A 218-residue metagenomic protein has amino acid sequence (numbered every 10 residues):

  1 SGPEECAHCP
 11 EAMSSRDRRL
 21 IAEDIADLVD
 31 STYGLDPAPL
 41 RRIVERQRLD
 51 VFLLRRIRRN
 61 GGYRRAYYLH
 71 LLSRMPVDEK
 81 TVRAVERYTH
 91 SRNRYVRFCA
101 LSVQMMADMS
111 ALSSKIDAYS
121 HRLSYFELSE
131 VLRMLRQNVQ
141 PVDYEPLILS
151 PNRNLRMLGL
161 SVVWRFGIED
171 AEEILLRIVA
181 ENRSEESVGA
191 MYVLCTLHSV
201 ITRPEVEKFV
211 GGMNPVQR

Functional and structural regions predicted by a protein language model:
S1-R58: N-terminal topogenic membrane-targeting module
C6-A12, V44-R58, D78-T89, M109-Y119 (+3 more regions): Amphipathic alpha-helical scaffolding segments comprising HEAT/armadillo-like alpha-solenoid repeats
D17, N60-G61, R92-R94, S120-Y125 (+3 more regions): Short inter-helical turns and helix N-cap capping residues of alpha-solenoid HEAT/ARM repeat scaffolds
D27-V44, A66-P76, F98-A107, Y125-Q137 (+6 more regions): Structural detector for internal amphipathic alpha-helices that build alpha-solenoid repeat scaffolds
L49, R56-R64, L155, G159: N-terminal segments that cap or nucleate solenoid repeat domains
R83, Y88-L101, M106, S114 (+1 more regions): Helix-rich alpha-solenoid scaffolding regions
